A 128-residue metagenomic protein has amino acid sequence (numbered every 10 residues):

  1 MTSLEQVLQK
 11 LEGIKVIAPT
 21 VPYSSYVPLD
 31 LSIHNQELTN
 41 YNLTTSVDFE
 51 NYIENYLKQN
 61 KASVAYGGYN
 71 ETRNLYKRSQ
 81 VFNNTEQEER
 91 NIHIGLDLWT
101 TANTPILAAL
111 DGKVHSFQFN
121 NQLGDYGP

Functional and structural regions predicted by a protein language model:
M1-D97: Polar/charged, compositionally biased leader and regulatory segments
Q87, T101-N103, N121: Residues embedded in well-ordered secondary-structure elements
E89-N91, P105, D125: Short coil/turn motifs at beta-sheet boundaries
I92-I94, A102, P128: Residues that flank catalytic or metal-binding motifs in active/ligand-binding sites
W99, P105-A108: Small beta-strand-rich domains/subdomains or short beta-sheet motifs embedded in larger alpha/beta proteins
A108-P128: Zn2+-dependent peptidoglycan hydrolase active-site motif and core
